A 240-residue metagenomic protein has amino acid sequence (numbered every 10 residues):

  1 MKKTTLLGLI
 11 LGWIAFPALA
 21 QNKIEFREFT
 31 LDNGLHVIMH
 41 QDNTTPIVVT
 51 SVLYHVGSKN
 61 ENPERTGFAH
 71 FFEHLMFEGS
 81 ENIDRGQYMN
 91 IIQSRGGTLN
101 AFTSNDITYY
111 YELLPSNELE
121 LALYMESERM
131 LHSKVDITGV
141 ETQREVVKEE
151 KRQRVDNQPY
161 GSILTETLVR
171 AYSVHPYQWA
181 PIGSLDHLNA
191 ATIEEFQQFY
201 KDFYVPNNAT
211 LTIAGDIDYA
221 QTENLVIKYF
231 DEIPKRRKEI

Functional and structural regions predicted by a protein language model:
M1-T4: Positively charged n-region of N-terminal signal peptides that target proteins for export
L6-I10: Sec-dependent N-terminal signal peptides
A15-P17: N-terminal signal peptide c-region/cleavage motif recognized by signal peptidases
N22-L53: Mature N-terminal segment immediately following signal peptide/propeptide cleavage in secreted/periplasmic
T30, M89-I240: Charge-rich, well-structured scaffold segments of protease-associated domains
N33-L35, Q41, Y54-S58, G96 (+1 more regions): Short, well-ordered turn and helix-capping elements at secondary-structure junctions
N43-T45, V56-N60, N82-I83, S116-L119 (+2 more regions): Solvent-exposed loop/turn segments at secondary-structure junctions within structured extracellular/periplasmic domains
V49-E112, Q178-I182: M16/MPP (pitrilysin/insulinase) zinc-metallopeptidase core fold and M16-derived inactive scaffolds
